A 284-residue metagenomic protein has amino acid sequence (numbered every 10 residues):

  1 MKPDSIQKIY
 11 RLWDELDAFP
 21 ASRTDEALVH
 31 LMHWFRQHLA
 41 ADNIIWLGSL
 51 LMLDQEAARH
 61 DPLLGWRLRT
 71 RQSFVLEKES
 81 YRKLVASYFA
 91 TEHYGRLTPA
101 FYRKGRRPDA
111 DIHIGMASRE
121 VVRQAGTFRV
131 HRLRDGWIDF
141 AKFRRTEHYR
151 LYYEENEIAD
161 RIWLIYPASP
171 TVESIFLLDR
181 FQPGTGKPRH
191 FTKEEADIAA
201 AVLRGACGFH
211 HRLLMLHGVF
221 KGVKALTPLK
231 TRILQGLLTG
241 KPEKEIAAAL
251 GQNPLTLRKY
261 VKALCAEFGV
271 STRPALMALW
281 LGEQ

Functional and structural regions predicted by a protein language model:
D4, R11-A21, V29-V172, L178-P183 (+1 more regions): Regulatory input/activation interfaces that engage signals or partners
K187-G208: Amphipathic alpha-helical "output/dimerization" segments
A200, Q235, A248, A278: A cross-family signal for key residues in well-ordered alpha-helices that form functional helical elements
H211-R232: Regulatory hinge/linker segments at domain boundaries that couple sensory/effector modules to output domains
K230-L237, L276: Short alpha-helical "packing" element that flanks the helix-turn-helix/winged-helix DNA-binding module
L237-K241, G282: Short helix-capping/turn signature of helix-turn-helix
G240-A275: Recognition helix of helix-turn-helix DNA-binding domains
M277-Q284: Intrinsically disordered, low-complexity basic tails/linkers immediately adjacent to helix-turn-helix/homeobox/MYB/SANT
